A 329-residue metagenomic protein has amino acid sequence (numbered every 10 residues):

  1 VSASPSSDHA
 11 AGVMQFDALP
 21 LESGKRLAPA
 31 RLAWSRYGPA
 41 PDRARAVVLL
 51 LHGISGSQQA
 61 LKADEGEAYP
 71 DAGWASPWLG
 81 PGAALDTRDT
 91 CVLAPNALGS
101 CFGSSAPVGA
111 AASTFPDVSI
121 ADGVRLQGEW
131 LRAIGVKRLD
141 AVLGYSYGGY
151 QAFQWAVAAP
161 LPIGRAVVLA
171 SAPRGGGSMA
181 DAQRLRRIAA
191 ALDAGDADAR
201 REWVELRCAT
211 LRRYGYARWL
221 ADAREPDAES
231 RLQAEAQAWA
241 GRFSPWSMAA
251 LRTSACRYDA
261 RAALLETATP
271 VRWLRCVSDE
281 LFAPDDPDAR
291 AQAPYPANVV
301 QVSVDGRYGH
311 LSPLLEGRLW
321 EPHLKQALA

Functional and structural regions predicted by a protein language model:
V1-L50, D64: Catalytic-loop region of hydrolases
A10, A182-R272: Alpha/beta-hydrolase
S35-A40, A44-S104: N-terminal cap/lid subdomain of alpha/beta-hydrolase-fold enzymes
A83-E129, A180, L185-A191: Cap/lid segment of the alpha/beta-hydrolase catalytic domain
R138-S178: Conserved hydrolase catalytic core segment
W273-D279: Conserved strand-to-loop "acid loop" that flanks and positions the catalytic carboxylate
E280-D286: Conserved alpha/beta-hydrolase "acid-adjacent" motif
A297-A329: Catalytic active-site module of serine/aspartate enzymes centered on a nucleophile-bearing elbow/loop
